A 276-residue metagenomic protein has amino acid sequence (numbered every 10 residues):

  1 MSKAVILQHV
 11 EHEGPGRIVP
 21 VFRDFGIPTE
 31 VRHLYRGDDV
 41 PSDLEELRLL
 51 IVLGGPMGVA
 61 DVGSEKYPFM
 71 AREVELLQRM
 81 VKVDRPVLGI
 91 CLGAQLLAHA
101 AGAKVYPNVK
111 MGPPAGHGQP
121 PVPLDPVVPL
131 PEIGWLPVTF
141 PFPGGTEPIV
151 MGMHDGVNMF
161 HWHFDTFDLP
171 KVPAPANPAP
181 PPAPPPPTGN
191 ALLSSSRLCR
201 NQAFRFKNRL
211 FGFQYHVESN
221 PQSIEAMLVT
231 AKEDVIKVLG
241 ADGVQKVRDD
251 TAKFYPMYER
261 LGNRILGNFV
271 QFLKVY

Functional and structural regions predicted by a protein language model:
M1-R85, I236-Y276: N-terminal beta1-alpha1 cap of cysteine-dependent amidohydrolase-like domains
V5, E30-R32, I51, L88 (+3 more regions): Hydrophobic/aromatic beta-strand patches that form the interior of the parallel beta-sheet core in alpha/beta enzyme
P15-R17, P41, D61-G63, A98-A100 (+3 more regions): Short glycine-/acidic-enriched loop or helix-start segments at secondary-structure transitions that form or flank
V21-D24, K66-M70, V105-Y106, P178 (+1 more regions): Glycine-rich, phosphate-binding/catalytic loops in enzymes
D24-G26, K82, A100, H154 (+1 more regions): Short, well-ordered coil/turn elements that cap or connect secondary structure elements
L47, L53, M57-P143: Cysteine-nucleophile active-site neighborhood
A103-Q222: Pocket-forming structural segment of enzyme catalytic cores
A176-P182, P187-Y276: C-terminal and late-domain segments of enzyme folds
